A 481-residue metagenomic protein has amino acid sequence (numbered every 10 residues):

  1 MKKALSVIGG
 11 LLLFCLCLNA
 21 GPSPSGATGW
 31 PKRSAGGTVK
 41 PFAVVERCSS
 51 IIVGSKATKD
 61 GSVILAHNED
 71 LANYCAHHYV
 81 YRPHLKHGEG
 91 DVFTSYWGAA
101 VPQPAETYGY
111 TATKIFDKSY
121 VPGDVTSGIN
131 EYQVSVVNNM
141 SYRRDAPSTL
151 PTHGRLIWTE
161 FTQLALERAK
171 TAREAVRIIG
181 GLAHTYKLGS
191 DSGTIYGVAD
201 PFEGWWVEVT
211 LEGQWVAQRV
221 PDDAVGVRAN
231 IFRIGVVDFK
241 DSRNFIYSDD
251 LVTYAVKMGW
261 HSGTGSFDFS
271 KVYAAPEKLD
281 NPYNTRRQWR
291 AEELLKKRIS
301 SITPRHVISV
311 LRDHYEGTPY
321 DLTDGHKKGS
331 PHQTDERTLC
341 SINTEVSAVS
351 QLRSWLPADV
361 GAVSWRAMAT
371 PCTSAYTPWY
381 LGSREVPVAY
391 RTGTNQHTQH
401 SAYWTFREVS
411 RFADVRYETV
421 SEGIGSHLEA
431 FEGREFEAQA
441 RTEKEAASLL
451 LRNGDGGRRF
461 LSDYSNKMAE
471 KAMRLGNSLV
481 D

Functional and structural regions predicted by a protein language model:
M1-I8: Bacterial N-terminal signal peptides that target proteins for export
G9-N19: Bacterial N-terminal signal peptides
A20-A27, F42: Boundary at the C-terminal end of the N-terminal hydrophobic targeting segment
K32-W158, I178-S301: A contiguous strand-loop segment
I52-V53, S62, P331-L339, V363 (+1 more regions): Acidic, low-complexity N-terminal propeptides/linkers enriched in Ser/Thr/Asp/Gly that mediate export, maturation
E174-H184, V307-H314: Short, well-structured alpha-helical segments that form the helix of a local strand-helix-strand
D250-W355, D359-V360, A367: Glycine-rich, aromatic-lined ligand/substrate-binding cores of catalytic and carbohydrate-binding domains
D324-L451: Substrate-recognition/cap regions that form aromatic- and gly/pro-loop-enriched pockets for small-molecule ligands
